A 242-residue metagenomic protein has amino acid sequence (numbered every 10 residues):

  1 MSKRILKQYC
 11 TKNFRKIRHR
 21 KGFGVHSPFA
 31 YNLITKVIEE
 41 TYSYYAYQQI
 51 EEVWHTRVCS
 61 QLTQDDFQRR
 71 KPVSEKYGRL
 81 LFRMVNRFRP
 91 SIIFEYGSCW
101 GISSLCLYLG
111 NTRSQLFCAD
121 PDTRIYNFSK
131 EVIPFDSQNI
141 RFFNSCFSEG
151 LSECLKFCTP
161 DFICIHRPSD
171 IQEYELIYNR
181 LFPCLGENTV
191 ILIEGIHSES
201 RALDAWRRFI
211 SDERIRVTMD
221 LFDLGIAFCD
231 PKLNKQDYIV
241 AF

Functional and structural regions predicted by a protein language model:
M1-C164, P168-V190, I196-F242: A short alpha-helical cap/connector motif
